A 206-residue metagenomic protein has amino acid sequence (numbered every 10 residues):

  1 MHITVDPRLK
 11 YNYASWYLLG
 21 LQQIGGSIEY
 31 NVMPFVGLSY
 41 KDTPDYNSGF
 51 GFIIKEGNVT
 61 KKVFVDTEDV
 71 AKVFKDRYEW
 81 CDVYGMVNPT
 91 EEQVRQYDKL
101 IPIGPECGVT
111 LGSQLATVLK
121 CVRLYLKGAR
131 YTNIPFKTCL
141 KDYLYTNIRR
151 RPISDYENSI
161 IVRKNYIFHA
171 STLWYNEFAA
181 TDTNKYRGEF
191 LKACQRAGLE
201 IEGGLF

Functional and structural regions predicted by a protein language model:
M1-F74, Y78, P89, H169-L205: N-terminal pre-catalytic "stem/leader" segment of glycosyltransferase-like enzymes
G57-T181, G188-L191: Catalytic core of nucleotide-activated saccharide and alditol-phosphate transferases
